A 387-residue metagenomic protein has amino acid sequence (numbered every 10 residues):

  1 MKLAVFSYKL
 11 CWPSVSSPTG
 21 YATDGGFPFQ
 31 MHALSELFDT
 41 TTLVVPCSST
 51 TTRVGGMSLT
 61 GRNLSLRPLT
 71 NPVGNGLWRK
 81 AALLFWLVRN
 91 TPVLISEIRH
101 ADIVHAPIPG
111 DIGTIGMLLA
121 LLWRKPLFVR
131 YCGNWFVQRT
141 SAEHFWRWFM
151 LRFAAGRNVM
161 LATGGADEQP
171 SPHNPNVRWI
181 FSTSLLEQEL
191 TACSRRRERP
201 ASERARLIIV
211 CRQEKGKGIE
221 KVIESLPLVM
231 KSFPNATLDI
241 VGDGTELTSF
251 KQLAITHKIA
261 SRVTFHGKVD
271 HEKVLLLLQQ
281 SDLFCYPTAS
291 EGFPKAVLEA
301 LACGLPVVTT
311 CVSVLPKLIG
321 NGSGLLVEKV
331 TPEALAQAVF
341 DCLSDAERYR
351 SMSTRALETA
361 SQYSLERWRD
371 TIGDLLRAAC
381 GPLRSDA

Functional and structural regions predicted by a protein language model:
V54, Q138, M150-R195: A short, active-site helix/loop in glycosyltransferases that binds the activated sugar's phosphate group
I98, K268-V269, L276-S281, I372: Short alpha-helical donor nucleotide-sugar binding micro-motif in glycosyltransferases
A192, A205-L228, T245-K251, E333: A conserved mid-protein helix/loop that constitutes part of the nucleotide-sugar donor-binding site
K251-V269: Nucleotide-activated donor-binding/catalytic signature segment of Leloir-type glycosyltransferases, i.e., the conserved
A289: Aromatic "clamp/platform" in nucleotide-sugar-dependent glycosyltransferases that forms part of the donor/acceptor
P306-T309: Short hydrophobic beta-strand element within catalytic cores of glycosyltransferases and related nucleotide-activated
N321, L325-P332, D341-E347: Conserved acidic donor-binding segment of nucleotide-sugar-dependent glycosyltransferases
D341, R348-Q362, T371-D374: A short, well-ordered alpha-helix in the C-terminal region of glycosyltransferases
